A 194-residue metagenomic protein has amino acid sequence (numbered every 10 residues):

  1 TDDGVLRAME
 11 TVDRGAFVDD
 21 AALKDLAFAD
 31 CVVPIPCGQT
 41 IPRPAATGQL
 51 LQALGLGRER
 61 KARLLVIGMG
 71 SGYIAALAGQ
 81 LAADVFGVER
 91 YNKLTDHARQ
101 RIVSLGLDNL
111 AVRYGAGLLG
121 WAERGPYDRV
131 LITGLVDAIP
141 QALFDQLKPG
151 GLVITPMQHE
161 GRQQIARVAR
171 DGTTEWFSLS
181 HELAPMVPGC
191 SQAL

Functional and structural regions predicted by a protein language model:
T1-L65, Y73-L77, L81, L94-S104 (+2 more regions): Class I SAM-dependent transferase core
A53-F177: Conserved nucleotide-cofactor-binding alpha/beta core module
